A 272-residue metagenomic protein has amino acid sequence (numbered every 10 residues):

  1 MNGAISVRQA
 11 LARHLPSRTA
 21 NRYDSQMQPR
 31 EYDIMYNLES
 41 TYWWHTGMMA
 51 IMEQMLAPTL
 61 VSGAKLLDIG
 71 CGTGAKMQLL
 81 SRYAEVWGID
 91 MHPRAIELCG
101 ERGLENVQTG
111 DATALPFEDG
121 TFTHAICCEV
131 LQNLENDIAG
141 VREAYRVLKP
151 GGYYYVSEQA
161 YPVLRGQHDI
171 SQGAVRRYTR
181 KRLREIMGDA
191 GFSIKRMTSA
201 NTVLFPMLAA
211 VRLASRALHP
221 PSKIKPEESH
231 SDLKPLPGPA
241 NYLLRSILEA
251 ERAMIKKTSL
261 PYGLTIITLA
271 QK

Functional and structural regions predicted by a protein language model:
N2-E118, H124-C128, V141, P261-I266: Conserved N-terminal segment of class I S-adenosyl-L-methionine
G3-S6, S17, L204-K272: A C-terminal cap/extension of S-adenosyl-L-methionine-dependent methyltransferases that defines the acceptor-substrate
Y36, Y154-R176, R180-E185: Short, glycine-/aromatic-enriched active-site segment of Class I SAM-dependent methyltransferases
V61, S81, G100, E135 (+3 more regions): Short conserved AdoMet
C128-L131, S157: Residues lining the SAM
L134-A139, G166: Short N-terminal helix/helix-N-cap motif within the alpha/beta-hydrolase-1
I138-Y153: A short glycine-rich, Lys/Arg-flanked "PGG" loop and its adjoining helix->strand segment in the class I
F192-T202: Conserved S-adenosyl-L-methionine
